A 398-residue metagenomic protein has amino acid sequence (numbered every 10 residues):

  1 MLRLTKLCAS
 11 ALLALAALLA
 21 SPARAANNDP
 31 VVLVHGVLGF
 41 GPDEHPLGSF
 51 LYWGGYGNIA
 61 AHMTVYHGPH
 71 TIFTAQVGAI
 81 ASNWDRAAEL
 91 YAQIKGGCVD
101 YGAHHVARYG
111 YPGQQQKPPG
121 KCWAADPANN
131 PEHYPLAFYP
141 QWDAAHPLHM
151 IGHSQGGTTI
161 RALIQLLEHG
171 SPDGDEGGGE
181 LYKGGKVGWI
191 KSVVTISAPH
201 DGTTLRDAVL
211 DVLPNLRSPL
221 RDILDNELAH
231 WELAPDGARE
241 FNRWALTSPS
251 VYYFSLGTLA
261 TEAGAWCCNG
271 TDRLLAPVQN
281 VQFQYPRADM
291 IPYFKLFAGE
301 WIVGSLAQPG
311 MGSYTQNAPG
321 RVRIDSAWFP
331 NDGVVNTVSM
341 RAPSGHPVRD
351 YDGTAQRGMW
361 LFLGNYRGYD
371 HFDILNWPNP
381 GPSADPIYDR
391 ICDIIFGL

Functional and structural regions predicted by a protein language model:
M1-K6: Positively charged n-region of N-terminal signal peptides that target proteins for export
C8-L18: Bacterial N-terminal signal peptides
L13, R24, P131-Y134, E227 (+2 more regions): Intrinsically disordered, low-complexity serine/threonine-rich segments
L15, V34-H35, D332: Intrinsically disordered, low-complexity regions
A20-P22: N-terminal signal peptide c-region/cleavage motif recognized by signal peptidases
R24-I151, Q155-A198, G202-D211, Q356-L398: N-terminal non-catalytic accessory region
Q165-L398: Helical cap/lid subdomain of alpha/beta-hydrolase-fold lipid enzymes that gates access to the catalytic pocket
